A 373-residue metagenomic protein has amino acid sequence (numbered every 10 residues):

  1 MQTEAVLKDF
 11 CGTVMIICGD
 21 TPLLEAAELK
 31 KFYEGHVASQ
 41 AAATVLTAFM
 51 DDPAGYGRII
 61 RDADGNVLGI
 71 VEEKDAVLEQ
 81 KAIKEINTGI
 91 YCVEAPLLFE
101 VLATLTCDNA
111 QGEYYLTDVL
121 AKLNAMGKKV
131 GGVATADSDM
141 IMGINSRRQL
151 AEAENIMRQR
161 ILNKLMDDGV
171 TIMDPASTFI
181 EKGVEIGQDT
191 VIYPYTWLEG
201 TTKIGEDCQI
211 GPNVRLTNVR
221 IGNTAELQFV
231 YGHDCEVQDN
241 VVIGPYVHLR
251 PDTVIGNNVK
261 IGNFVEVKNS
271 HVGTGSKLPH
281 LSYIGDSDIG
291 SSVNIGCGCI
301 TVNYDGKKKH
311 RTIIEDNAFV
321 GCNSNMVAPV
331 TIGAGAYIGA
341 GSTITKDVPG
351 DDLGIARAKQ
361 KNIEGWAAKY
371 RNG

Functional and structural regions predicted by a protein language model:
M1-N66, T88, C92, E100-L105: Conserved beta-loop-beta/alpha segment of the NTase-like Rossmann-fold superfamily that binds/positions NTPs
E4, G12-T13, D20, K30 (+11 more regions): Catalytic cores of nucleotide-enabled group-transfer and carboxylate-activating enzymes in metabolic and assembly-line
P22, K84, Y91, E113 (+5 more regions): Residues that recognize and position ribonucleotide moieties
A41, V45-T47, Q159-G169: Conserved ATP-binding module of the ATP-grasp superfamily
I59-D62, C92-V93, I144-N145, E181 (+2 more regions): Short beta-strand-to-turn element immediately C-terminal to the catalytic PLP-Schiff-base lysine in fold type I
L68-Q159, N163: Catalytic-core segments of class I nucleotidyltransferases/pyrophosphorylases that form NMP-activated intermediates
T171-I355, Q360-K361: Structural signal for interior beta-strand "rungs" in well-ordered beta-sheet cores of soluble enzyme domains
I363-G373: Short, charged, intrinsically disordered terminal tails
